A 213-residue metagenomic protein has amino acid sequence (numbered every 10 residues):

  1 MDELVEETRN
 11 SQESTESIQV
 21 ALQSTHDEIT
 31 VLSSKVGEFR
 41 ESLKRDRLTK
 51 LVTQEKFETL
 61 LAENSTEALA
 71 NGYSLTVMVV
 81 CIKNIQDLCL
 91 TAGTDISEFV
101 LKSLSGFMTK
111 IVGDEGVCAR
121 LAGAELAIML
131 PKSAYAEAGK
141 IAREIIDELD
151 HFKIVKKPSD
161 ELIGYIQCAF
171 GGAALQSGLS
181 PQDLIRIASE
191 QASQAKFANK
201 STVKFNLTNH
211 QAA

Functional and structural regions predicted by a protein language model:
D2-L48, T53-T66, Y73, G116-V117 (+1 more regions): Signal-transducing coiled-coil linker helices
L43-D46, V80-D95, V112, L130: Active-site loop/short helix in cyclic nucleotide turnover domains
T53-S65, L69-T76, Q86-T109, A119-G123 (+3 more regions): Conserved long alpha-helical elements within nucleotide-processing catalytic cores of c-di-GMP signaling and class III
C81-I85, L121-A127, K132, A169: Short acidic-rich active-site patches of cyclic nucleotide enzymes
V112, I146-K153, S189-A192, K196: Protein kinase-like catalytic domain
A119-R120, D150-A169: Catalytic core regions of nucleotide second-messenger enzymes
M129-A138, D160-E161, Q167-L184: Catalytic strand-loop-helix junctions within cyclic-nucleotide turnover domains
I187-A212: Catalytic/regulatory signature loops of cyclic-dinucleotide turnover enzymes and related class III nucleotidyl cyclases
